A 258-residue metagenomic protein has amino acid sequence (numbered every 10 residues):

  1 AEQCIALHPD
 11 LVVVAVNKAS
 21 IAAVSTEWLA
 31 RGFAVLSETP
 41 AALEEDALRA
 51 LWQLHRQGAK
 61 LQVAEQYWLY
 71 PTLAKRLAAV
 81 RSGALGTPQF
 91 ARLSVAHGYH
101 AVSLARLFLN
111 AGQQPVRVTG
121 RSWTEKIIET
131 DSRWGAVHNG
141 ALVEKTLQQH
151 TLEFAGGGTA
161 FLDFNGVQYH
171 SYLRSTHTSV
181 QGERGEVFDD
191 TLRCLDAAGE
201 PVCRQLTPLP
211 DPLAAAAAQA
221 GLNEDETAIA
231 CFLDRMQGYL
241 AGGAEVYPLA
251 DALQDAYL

Functional and structural regions predicted by a protein language model:
Q3, L11-V14, A59-K60, C231-L258: C-terminal helix-rich "cap/oligomerization" subdomain common to oxidoreductases
C4-P9, A84-L85: Glycine-rich phosphate-binding loop signature in dinucleotide/nucleotide-binding domains
P9-V13, N17-K18, A22-W68: Beta-strand-loop-alpha-helix segment that lines the small-molecule cofactor/substrate pocket of alpha/beta enzymes
A15, E38, D163-F164, G182: Short, well-ordered coil/turn residues at beta-beta hairpins and beta-strand->alpha-helix junctions within
A15, H150-G157, V180-E183: Active-site beta-strand termini and strand-to-loop segments that position acidic
P71-F90: Rossmann-like NAD(P)H-binding beta-loop-alpha module
T87-S175: Rossmann-like dinucleotide-binding domain that binds NAD(P)(H)
Q168, H177-A250: C-terminal glycine/acidic-rich active-site capping loop/insertion
